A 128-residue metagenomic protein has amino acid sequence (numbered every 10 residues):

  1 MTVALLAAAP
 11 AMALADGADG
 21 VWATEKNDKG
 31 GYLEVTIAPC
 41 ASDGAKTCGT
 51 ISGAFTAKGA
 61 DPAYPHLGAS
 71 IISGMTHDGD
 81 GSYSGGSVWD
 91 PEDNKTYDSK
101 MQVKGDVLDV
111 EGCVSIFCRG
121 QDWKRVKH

Functional and structural regions predicted by a protein language model:
M1-T2: Bacterial N-terminal signal peptides that target proteins for export
A8-P10: N-terminal signal peptide c-region/cleavage motif recognized by signal peptidases
L14-D16: Boundary of Sec targeting at the N-terminus
A18-D98: Central antiparallel beta-sheet cores of small beta-barrel/beta-sandwich binding domains
P91-M101, V107-Q121: Short, exposed beta-strand-loop hairpins at the edges of beta-sheets in extracellular/periplasmic proteins
K124-H128: Short beta-strand-to-coil "C-cap" segments at the C-terminal boundary of structured domains/repeats, marking
